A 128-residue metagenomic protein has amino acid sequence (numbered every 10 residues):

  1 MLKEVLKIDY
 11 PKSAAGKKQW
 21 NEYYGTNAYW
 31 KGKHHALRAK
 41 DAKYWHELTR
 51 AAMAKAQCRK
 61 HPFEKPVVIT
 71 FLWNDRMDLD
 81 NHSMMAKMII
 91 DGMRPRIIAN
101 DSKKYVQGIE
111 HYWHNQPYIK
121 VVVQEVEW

Functional and structural regions predicted by a protein language model:
M1-W128: Catalytic phosphate/metal-binding cores of nucleic-acid and nucleotide-processing enzymes, i.e., regions that mediate
